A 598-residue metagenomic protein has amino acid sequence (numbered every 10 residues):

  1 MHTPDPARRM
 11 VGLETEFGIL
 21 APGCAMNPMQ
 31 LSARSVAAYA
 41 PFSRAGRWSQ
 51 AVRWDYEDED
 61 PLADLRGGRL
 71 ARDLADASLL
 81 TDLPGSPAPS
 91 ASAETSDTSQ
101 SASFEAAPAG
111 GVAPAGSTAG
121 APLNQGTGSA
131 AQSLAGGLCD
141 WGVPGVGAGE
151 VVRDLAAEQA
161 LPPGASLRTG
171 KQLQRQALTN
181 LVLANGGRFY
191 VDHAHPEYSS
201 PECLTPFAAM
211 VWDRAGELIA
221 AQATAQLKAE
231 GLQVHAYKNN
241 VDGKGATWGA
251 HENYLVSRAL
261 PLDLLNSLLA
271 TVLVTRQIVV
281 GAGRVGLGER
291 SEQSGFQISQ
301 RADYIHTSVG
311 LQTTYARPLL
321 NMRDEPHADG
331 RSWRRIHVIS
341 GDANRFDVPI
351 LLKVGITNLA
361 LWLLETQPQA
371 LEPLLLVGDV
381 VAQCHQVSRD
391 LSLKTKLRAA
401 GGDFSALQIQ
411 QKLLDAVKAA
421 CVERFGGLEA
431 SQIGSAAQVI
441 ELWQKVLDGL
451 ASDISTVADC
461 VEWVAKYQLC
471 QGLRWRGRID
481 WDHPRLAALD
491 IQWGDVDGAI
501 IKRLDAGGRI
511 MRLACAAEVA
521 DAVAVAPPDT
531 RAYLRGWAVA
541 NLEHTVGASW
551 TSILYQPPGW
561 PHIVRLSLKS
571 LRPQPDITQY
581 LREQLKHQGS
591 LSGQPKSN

Functional and structural regions predicted by a protein language model:
M1-Y237, S267-L287, S308-L320, D324-N598: Terminal catalytic/cofactor-binding subdomain
N239, R301: Fold-independent oxyanion-binding glycine-rich loops and adjacent beta-strand/coil segments at enzyme active sites
N240-S257: Histidine-centered divalent-metal-coordination microenvironment in nucleic-acid enzymes
W248, E289, A302, H306-L311: Long, low-complexity hydrophobic alpha-helices enriched in A/L/V/I and glycine
P261-D263: A short alpha->loop->secondary-structure connector
